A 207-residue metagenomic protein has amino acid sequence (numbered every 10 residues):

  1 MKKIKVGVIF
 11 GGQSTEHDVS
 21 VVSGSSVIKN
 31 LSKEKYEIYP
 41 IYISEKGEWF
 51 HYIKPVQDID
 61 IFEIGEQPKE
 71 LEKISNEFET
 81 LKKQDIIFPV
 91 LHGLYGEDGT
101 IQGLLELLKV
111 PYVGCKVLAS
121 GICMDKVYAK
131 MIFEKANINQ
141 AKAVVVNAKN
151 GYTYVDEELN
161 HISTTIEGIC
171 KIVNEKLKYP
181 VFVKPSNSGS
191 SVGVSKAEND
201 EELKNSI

Functional and structural regions predicted by a protein language model:
M1-L118, I122-Y128, K135, V146-T164 (+1 more regions): ATP-binding N-terminal substructure of ATP-dependent carboxylate-amine bond-forming enzymes
I132-Q140: Basic phosphate/pyrophosphate-binding loop/patch that engages nucleotide-derived ligands
F133-E134, G168-V194: ATP-grasp fold ATP-binding core
A136-N137, K149, E198-E201: Short loop segments at secondary-structure junctions
A141-A143, S206: Structured catalytic cores of enzymes that bind and process phosphorylated ligands/cofactors
V145, K184-N187, E198-N199: Short, structured patches in soluble enzyme cores that scaffold and shape functional sites
I162-S163, K176, S195-I207: Conserved ATP-binding module of the ATP-grasp superfamily
